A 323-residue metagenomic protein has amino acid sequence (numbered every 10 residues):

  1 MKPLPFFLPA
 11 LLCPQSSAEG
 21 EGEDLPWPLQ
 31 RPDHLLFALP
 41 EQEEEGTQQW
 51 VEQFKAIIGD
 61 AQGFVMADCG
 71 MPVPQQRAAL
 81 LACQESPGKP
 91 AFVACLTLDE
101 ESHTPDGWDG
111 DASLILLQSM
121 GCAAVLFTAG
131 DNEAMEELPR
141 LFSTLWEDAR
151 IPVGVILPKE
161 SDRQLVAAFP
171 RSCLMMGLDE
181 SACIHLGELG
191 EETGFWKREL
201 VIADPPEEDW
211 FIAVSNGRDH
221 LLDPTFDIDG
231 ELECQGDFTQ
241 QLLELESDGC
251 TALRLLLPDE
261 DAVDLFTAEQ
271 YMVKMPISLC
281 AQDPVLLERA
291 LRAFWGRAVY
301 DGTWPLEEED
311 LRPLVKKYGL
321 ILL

Functional and structural regions predicted by a protein language model:
M1-L323: Domain-level signal for soluble alpha/beta catalytic cores
